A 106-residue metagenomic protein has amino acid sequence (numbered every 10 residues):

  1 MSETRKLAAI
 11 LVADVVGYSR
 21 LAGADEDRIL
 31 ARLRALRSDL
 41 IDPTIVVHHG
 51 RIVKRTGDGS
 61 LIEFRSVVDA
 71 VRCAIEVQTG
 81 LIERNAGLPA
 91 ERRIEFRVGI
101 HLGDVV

Functional and structural regions predicted by a protein language model:
M1-E76, G80: Catalytic NTP-binding/metal-coordinating core of nucleotidyl cyclase/transferase enzymes
S19-A22, N85, V106: Short amphipathic alpha-helical interaction patches enriched in hydrophobic/aromatic residues with interspersed Lys/Arg
Q78, A90-R93: Cross-kingdom TIR/SEFIR domain
I82-A90: Active-site phosphate-binding and catalytic loops of NTP-dependent enzymes
R92-V106: A short glycine-enriched loop-to-beta-strand structural element that forms part of the catalytic core of nucleotide
